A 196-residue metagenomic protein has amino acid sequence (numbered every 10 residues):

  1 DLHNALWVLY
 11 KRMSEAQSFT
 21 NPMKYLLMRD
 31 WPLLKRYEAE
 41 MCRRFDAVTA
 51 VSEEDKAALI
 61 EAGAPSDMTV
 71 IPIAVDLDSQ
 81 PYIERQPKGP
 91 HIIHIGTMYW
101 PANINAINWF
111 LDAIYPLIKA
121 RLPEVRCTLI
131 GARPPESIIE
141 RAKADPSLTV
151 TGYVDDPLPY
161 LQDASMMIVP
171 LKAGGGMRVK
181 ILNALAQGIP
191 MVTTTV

Functional and structural regions predicted by a protein language model:
D1-L2, V51, I71, I130 (+1 more regions): Generic beta-sheet signal
D1-R36, T97: Acceptor-binding helix/loop patch of EC 2.4 sugar-transfer enzymes, predominantly nucleotide-sugar-dependent
L2, R133, P170-K172, G188 (+1 more regions): Nucleotide-sugar donor-binding loop of glycosyltransferases
W7, L27-Y82: Donor nucleotide-sugar binding/catalytic pocket of nucleotide-sugar-dependent glycosyltransferases
D46, S147, P159-G176, Q187-M191: Acidic donor-binding loop of glycosyltransferase active sites
V51, G152, V169-G175, T195-V196: Short Ser/Thr-rich beta->loop micro-motif in glycosyltransferases that lines and helps position the nucleotide-sugar
E61, V70-D163: Conserved catalytic-core segment of nucleotide-activated headgroup transferases in glycan assembly
K180-N183, P190-T194: Short hydrophobic beta-strand element within catalytic cores of glycosyltransferases and related nucleotide-activated
